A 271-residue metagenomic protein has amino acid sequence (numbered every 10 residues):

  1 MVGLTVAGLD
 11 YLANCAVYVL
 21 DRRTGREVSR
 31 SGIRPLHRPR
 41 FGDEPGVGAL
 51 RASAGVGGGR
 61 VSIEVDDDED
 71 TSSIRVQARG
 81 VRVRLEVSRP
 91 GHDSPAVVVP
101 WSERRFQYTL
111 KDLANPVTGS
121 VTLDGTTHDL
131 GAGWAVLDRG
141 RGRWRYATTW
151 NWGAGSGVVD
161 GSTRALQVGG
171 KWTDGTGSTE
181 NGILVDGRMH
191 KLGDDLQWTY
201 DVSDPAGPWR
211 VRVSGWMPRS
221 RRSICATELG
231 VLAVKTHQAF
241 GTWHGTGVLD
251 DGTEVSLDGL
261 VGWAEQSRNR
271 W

Functional and structural regions predicted by a protein language model:
M1-W271: Structured soluble/peripheral alpha/beta segments that form catalytic or ligand/cofactor-binding pockets
